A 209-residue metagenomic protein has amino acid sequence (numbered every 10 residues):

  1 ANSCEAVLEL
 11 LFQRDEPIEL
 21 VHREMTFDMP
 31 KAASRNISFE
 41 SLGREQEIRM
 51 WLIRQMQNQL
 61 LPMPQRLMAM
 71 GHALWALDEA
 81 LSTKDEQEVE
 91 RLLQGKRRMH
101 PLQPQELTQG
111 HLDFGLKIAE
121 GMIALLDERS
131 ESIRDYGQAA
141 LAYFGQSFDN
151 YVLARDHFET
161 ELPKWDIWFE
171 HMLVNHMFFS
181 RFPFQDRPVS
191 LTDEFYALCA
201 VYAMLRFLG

Functional and structural regions predicted by a protein language model:
S3-Q94: Charged, amphipathic alpha-helical linkers/stalks
Q59-G209: Hydrophobic, aromatic-lined core segments that form the binding pocket/scaffold for planar heteroaromatic ligands
